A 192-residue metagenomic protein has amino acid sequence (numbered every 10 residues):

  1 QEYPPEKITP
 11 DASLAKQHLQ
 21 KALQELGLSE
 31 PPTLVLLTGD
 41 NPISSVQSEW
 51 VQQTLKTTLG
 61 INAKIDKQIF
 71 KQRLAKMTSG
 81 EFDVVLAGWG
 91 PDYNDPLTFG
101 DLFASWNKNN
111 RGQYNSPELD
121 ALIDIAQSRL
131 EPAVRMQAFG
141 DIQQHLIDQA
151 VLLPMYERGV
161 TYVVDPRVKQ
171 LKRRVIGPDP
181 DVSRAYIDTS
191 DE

Functional and structural regions predicted by a protein language model:
Q1, P42-Q53, A75-E192: Detector for C-terminal structural segments
Q1-A22, N41-V46: Structural transition elements
K21-S29: Surface-exposed acidic, glycine-flexible loop patches that form ligand/cofactor-binding and adhesion interfaces
P31-D40, A63-D66: Short, well-ordered beta-strand elements
V51-I65: Short alpha-helix C-terminal cap/hinge motif
K64, Q68, L86-W89: Short beta-strand and adjacent tight-turn residues that come in two discontinuous sequence segments and form the edges
K71-R73: Histidine-bearing beta->alpha loop at or near hydrolase active sites
